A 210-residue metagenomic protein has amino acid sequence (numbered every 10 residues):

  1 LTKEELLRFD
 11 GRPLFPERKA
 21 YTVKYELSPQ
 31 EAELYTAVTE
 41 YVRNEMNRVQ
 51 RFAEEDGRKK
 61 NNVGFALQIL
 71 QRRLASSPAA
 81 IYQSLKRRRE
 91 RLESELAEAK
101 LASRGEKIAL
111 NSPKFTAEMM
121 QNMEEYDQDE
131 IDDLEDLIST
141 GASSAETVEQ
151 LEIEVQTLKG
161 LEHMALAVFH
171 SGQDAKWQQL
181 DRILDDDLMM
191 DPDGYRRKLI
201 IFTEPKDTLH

Functional and structural regions predicted by a protein language model:
L1, E40, N47, E149-H210: ASCE P-loop NTPase motor core, strongest for the SF2 helicase catalytic module
L1-F115: Inter-lobe coupling linker of SF2 helicases/translocases
E5, D10, D56, E95 (+6 more regions): Acidic-enriched, low-complexity/disordered segments with a strong bias for Aspartate over Glutamate
Q30, Q50, Q68-Q71, Q83 (+6 more regions): Residue-identity detector for glutamine
A66, L70-R73, S77, R88 (+4 more regions): Charged, solvent-exposed faces of alpha-helical coiled-coils
L101-G172: N-terminal accessory segments
